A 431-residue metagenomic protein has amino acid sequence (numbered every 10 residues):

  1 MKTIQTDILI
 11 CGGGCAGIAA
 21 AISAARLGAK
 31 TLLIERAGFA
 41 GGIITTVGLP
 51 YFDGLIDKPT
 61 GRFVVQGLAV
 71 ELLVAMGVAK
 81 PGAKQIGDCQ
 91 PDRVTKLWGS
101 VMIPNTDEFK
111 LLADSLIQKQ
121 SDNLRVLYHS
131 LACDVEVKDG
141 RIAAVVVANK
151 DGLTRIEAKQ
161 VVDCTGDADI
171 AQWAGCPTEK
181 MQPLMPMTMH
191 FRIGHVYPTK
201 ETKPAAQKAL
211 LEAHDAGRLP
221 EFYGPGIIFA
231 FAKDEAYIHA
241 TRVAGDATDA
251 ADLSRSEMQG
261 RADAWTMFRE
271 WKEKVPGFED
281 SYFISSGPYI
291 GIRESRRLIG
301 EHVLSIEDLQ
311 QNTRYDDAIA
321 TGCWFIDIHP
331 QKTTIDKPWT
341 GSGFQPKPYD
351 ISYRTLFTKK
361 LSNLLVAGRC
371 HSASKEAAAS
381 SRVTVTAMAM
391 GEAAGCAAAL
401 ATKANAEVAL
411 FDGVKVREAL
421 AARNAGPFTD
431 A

Functional and structural regions predicted by a protein language model:
K2-G14: Beta1/beta-strand and adjacent pyrophosphate-binding region of the FAD-binding site in flavoprotein oxidoreductases
T6, A29-K30, K159: Nucleotide donor/acceptor-binding cores
G13, R36, R369: Cofactor-binding loop segments of dinucleotide-utilizing enzymes, especially the Rossmann-like FAD- and NAD(P)+-binding
G17: N-terminal Rossmann-fold NAD(P) dinucleotide-binding loop
S23, A29-K30, E35-D134, T188: Conserved N-terminal/central alpha/beta ligand/cofactor-binding core
I43-I44, Y51, L68, L97-G99 (+5 more regions): Flavin (FAD/FMN)-binding glycine-rich loop and adjacent Rossmann-like elements that form
E136-A143: A short, glycine/Asx- and small/polar-enriched loop/turn that sits immediately N-terminal to a beta-strand
